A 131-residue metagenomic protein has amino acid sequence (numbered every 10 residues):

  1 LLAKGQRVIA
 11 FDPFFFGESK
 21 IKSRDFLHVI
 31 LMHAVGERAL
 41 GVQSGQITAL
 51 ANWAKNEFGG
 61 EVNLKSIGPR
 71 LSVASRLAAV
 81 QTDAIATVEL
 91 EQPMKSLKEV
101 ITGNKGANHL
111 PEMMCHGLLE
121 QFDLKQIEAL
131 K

Functional and structural regions predicted by a protein language model:
L1-W53, E57, L97-H109: Cap/lid segment of the alpha/beta-hydrolase catalytic domain
L50-E120: Primarily recognizes the serine-hydrolase "nucleophile elbow" in alpha/beta-hydrolase and SGNH/GDSL folds
Q121-Q126: Alpha-helical scaffolding within the catalytic cores of extracellular/periplasmic polymer-degrading hydrolases
K131: Short beta-strand/loop motif that positions the catalytic acidic residue of the alpha/beta-hydrolase fold
